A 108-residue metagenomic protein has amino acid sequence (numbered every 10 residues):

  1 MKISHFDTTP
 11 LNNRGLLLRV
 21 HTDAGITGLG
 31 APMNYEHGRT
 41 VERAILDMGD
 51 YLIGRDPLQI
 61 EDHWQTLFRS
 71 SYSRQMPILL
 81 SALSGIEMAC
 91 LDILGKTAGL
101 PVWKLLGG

Functional and structural regions predicted by a protein language model:
M1-L29, M33-N34: Structured beta-strand/loop patches that form or line metal/cofactor-binding pockets in enzymes
S4-F6, Y72-R74, V102: Residue-level detector of functional hotspots within protein domains
T8, P57, L105-G107: Short capping/connector residues at structural and topological boundaries
H21-T97: Metal- or metallocofactor-binding catalytic centers and their adjacent structured scaffolds across diverse enzyme
L94-G108: Catalytic pocket of metal/acid-base enzymes, prominently hydrolases
